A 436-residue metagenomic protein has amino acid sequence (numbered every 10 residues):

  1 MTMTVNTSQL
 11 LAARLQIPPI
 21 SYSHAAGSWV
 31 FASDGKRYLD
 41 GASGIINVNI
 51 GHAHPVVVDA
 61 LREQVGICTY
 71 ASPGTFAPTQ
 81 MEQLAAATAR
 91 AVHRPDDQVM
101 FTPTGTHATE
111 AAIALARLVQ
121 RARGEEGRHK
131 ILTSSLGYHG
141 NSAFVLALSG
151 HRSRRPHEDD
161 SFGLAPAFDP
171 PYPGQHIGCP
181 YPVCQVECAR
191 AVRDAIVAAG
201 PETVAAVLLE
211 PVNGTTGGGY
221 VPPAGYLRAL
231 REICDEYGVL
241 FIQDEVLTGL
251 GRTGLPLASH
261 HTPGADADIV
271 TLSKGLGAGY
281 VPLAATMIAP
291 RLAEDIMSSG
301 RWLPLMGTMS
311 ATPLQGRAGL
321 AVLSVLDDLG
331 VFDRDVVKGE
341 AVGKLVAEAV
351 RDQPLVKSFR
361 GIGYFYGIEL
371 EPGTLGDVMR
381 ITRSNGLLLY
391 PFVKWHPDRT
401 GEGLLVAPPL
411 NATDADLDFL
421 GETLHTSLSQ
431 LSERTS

Functional and structural regions predicted by a protein language model:
M1-S436: Conserved N-terminal phosphate-binding loop of PLP-dependent enzymes in the Aspartate aminotransferase
